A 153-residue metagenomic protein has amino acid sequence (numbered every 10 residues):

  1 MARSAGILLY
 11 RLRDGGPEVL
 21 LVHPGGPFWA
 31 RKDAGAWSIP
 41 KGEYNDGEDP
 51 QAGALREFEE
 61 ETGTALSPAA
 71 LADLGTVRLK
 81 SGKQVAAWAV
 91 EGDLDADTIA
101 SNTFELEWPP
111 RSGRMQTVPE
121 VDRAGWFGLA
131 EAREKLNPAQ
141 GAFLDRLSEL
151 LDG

Functional and structural regions predicted by a protein language model:
M1-S38, W88: N-terminal strand-loop-strand
A2, A34, I39, P68 (+2 more regions): Short connector loops at helix/strand junctions that flank enzyme active sites, especially segments positioning acidic
D14-G16, G26-W29, N45-D46, S81-K83 (+1 more regions): Short, charged/polar surface micro-motifs in flexible loops or helix N-caps
I39-L74, G128: The catalytic Nudix box helix
Y44, L66, L94, I99 (+1 more regions): Hydrophobic pocket-lining residues within nucleotide cofactor-binding pockets
T76-G113, G125, L147: Active-site-adjacent beta-strand/loop module that shapes the phosphate/pyrophosphate-binding cleft
R114-A130: Alpha-helix-centered segments that form part of catalytic cores
G125, L129-G153: Charged phosphate-binding loop/patch that engages nucleotide di/tri-phosphates or the phosphate backbone of nucleic
